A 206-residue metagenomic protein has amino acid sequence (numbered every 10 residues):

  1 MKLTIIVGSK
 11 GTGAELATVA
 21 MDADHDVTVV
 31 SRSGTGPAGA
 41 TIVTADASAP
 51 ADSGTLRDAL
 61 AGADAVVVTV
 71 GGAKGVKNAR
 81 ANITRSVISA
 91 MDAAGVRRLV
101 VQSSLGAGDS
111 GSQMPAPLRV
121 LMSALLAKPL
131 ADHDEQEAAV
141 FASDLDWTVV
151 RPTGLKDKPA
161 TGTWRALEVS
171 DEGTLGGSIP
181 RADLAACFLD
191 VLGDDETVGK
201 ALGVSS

Functional and structural regions predicted by a protein language model:
K2-G11, V96-L99, S170-S206: Mid/C-terminal beta-alpha module of Rossmann-like enzyme folds, strongest in SDR-family dehydrogenases/epimerases
L3-H25: N-terminal Rossmann NAD(P)H-binding glycine-rich loop of SDR-like oxidoreductase domains
I6, V30, V70, L99-L105 (+1 more regions): SDR active-site strand-loop-helix element
V30-G34, A47: N-terminal Rossmann-fold cofactor-binding loop
T41-D64: Conserved Rossmann-fold cofactor-binding substructure of NAD(P)-dependent oxidoreductases
V68, A73-L99, E135: NAD(P)-cofactor binding segment of oxidoreductase domains
D109, S143, P159-W164, V191-K200: Glycine/proline-rich active-site loop of Rossmann-fold NAD(P)-dependent oxidoreductases
E137-K158: Conserved beta-loop-beta element that borders a ligand/cofactor-binding pocket
